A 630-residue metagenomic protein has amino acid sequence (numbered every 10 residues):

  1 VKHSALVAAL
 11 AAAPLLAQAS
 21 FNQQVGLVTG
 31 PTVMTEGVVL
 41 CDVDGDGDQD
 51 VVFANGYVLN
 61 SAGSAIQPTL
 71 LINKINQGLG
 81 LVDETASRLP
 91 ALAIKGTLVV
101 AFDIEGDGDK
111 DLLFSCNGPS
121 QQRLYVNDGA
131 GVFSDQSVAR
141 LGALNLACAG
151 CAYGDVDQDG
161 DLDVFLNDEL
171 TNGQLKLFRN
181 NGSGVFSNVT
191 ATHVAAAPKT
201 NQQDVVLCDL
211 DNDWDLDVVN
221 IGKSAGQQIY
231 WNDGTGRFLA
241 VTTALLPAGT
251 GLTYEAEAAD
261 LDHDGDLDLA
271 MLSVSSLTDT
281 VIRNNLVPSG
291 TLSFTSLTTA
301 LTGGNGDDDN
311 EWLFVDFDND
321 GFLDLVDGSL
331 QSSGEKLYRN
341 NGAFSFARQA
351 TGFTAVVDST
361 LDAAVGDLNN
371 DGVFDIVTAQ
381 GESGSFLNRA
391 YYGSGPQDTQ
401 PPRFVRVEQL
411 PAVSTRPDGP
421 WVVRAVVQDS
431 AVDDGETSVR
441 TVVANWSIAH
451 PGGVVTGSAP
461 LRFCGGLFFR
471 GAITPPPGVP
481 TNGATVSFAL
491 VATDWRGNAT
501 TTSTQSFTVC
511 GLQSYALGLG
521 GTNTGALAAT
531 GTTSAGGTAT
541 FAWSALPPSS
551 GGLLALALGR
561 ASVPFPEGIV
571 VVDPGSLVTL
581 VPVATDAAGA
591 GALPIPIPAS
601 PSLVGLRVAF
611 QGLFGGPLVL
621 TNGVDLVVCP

Functional and structural regions predicted by a protein language model:
A17-V33, L71-I94, V126-L146, R179-T200 (+4 more regions): Blade-edge motifs of beta-propeller repeat domains
E36-G45, G96-G106, A149-Q158, Q203-L210 (+3 more regions): Beta-propeller blade termini
G47-F53, G108-F114, G160-L166, W214-N220 (+3 more regions): Glycine-aliphatic tripeptides that mark coil-to-beta-strand junctions in extracellular and membrane proteins
A54-V58, N117-G118, E169-L170, K223-S224 (+3 more regions): Short loop/turn segments immediately following the C-termini of beta-strands
Q67-L71, Q121-Y125, Q174-F178, G226-Y230 (+3 more regions): A short loop-to-beta-strand structural motif that recurs across blades of beta-propeller domains
D362-T399: Blade-level signature of beta-propeller repeat domains, shared across WD40, Kelch, NHL, RCC1 and BNR/Asp-box propellers
G395-G511: Glycan-association/targeting regions that enable binding to alpha-glucans and other polysaccharides
T508-P630: N-proximal, solvent-exposed segments at the start of the mature chain
